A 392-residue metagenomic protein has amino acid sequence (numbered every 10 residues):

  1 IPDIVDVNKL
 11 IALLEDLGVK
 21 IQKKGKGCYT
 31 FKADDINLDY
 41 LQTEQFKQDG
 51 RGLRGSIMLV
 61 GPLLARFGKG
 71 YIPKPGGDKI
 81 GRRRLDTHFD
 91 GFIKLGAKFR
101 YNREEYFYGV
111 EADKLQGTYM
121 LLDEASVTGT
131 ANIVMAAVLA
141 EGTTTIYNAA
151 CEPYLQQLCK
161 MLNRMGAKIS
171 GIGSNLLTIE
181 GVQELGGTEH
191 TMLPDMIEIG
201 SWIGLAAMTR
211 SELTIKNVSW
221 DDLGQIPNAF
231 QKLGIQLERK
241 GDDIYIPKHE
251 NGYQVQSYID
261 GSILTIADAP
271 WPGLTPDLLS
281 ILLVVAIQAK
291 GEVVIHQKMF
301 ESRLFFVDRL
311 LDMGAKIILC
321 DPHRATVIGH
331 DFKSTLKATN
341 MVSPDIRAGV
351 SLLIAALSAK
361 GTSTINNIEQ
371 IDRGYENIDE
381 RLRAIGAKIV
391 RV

Functional and structural regions predicted by a protein language model:
I1-V392: Short, structured segments at the rim of ligand-binding sites
